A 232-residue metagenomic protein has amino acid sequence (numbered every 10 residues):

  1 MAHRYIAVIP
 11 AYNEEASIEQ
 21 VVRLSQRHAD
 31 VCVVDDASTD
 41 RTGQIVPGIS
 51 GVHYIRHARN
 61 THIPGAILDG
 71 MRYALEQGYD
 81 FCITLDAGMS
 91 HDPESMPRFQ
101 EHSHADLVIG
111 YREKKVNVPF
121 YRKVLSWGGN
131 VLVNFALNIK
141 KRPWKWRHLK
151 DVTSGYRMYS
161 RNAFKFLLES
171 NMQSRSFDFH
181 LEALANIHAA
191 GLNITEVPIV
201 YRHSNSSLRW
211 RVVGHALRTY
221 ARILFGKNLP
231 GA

Functional and structural regions predicted by a protein language model:
M1-Y5, A16, W146-R147, E169-A232: Hydrophobic helical membrane-anchoring modules
Y5-E14, V21: A conserved hydrophobic helix/loop-capping motif in glycosyltransferases and polysaccharide synthases
I9, V22, A29-S38, I55-H57 (+1 more regions): Short beta-strand/loop segment that forms part of the nucleotide-sugar
A16-Q20, D40-G48, E94: Acidic helix N-cap motif at the loop->helix transition within catalytic regions of sugar-transfer enzymes
I18, G70, G88, S160 (+2 more regions): Residue-level signature of catalytic and energy-coupling elements of molecular machines, predominantly ATP/GTP-dependent
R27, G48-S50, A190: Short, structured coil segments at secondary-structure junctions
D35-Q44, M89: A conserved acidic beta->alpha catalytic loop
A58-R59, P64-E76, F81, P93-F177 (+1 more regions): Acceptor/aglycone-binding surface of glycosyltransferases and processive sugar-polymer synthases
